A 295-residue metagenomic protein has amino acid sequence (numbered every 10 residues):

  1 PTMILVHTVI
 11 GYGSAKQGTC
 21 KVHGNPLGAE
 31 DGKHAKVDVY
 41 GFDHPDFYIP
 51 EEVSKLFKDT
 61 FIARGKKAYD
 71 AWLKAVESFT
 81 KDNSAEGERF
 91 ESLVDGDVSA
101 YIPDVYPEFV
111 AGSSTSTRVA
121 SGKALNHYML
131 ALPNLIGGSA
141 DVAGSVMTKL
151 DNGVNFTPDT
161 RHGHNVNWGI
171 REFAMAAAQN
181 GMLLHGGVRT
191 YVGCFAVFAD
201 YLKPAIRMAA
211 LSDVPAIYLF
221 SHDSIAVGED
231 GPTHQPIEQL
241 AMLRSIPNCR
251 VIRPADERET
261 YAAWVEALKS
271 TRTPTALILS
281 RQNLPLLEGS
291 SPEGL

Functional and structural regions predicted by a protein language model:
P1-R171, G181: Conserved acidic/glycine
N167-L295: Conserved thiamine diphosphate
